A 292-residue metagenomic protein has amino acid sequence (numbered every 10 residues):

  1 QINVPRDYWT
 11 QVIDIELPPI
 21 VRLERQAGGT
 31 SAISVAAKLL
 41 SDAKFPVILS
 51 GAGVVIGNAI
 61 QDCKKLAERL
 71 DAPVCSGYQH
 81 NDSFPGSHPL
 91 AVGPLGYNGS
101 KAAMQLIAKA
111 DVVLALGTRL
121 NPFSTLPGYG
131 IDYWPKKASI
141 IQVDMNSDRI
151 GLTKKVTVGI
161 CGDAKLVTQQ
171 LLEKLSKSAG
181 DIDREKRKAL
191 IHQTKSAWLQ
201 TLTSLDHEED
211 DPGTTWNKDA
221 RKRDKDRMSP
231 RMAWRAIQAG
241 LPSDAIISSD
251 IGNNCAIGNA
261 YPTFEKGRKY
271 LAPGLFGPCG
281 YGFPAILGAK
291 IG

Functional and structural regions predicted by a protein language model:
Q1-D42, H207-N217: Conformationally flexible catalytic loops at phosphate/diphosphate-handling active centers
Q1-P5, L49, A115-G117, D144 (+1 more regions): Short beta-strand segments
N3, A72-Y78, I141-D144: Short internal beta-strands
T10-V12, I56-G57, P122-S124, I150 (+2 more regions): Glycine/Thr-rich phosphate-binding loops of Rossmann-like dinucleotide-binding domains
G28, S41-A110, A239-P284: Anionic-ligand anchoring segments at beta-strand to alpha-helix junctions in alpha/beta enzyme folds, i.e., glycine
H80-L199: Glycine-rich, acidic loop regions that bind phosphate or pyrophosphate groups
S196-G292: Active-site diphosphate/adenylate-binding microenvironment
